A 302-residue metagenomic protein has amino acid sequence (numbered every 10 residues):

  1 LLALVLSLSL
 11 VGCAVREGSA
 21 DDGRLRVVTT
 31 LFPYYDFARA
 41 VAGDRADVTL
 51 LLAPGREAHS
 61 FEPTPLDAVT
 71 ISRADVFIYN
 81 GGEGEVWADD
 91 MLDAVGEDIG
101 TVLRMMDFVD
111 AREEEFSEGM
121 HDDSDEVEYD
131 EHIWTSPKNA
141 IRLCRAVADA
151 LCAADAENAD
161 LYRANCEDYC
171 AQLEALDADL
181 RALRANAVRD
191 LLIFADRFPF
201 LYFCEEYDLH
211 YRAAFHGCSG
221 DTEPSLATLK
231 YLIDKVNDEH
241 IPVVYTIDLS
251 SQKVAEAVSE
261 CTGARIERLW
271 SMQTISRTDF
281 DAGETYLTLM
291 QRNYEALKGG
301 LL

Functional and structural regions predicted by a protein language model:
L1-S9: Bacterial N-terminal signal peptides
C13-L302: Extracytoplasmic metal-acquisition and chelation regions
